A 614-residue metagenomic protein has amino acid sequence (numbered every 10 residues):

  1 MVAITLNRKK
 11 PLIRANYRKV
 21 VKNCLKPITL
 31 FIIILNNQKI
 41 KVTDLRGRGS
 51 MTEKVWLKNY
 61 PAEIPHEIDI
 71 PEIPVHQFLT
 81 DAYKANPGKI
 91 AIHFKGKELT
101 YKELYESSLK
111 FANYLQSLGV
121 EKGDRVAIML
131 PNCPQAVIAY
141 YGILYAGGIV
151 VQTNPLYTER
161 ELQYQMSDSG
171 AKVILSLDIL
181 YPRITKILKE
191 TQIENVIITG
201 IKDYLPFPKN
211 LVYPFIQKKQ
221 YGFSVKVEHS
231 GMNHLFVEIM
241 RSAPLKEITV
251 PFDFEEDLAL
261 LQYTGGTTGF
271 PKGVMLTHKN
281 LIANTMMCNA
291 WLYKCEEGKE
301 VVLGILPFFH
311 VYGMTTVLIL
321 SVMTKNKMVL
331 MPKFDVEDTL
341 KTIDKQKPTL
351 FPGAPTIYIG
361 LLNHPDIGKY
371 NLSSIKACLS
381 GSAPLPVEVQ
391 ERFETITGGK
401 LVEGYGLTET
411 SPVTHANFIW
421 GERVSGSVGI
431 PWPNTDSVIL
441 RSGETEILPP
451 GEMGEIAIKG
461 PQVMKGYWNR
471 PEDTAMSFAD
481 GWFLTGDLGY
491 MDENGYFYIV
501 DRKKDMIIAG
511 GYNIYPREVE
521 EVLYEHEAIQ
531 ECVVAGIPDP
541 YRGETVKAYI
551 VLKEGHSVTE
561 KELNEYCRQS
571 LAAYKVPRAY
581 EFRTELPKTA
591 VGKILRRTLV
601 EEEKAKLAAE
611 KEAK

Functional and structural regions predicted by a protein language model:
L45-R46, S50-M51, S117-L118, Y145-E238 (+1 more regions): Structural core segment of the AMP-binding/adenylate-forming
D69-P71, T80, G88-C133, V137-Y141 (+1 more regions): Conserved AMP-binding/adenylate-forming core of the ANL superfamily
L115-V120, A243-D257, L261-L303, T324-N326 (+1 more regions): Conserved adenylate-forming
I174, F351, G460, K465-G466 (+5 more regions): AMP-binding/adenylate-forming catalytic core of the ANL superfamily
I282-V301, F309-L350, H364: Conserved AMP-binding/adenylation subdomain of ANL enzymes
P348-G353, L362-R423, D436, T445: Gly/Ser/Thr-rich phosphate-binding loop
Y405, V424, V438-A457, E493-N494 (+2 more regions): Conserved beta-loop-beta connector loops within the AMP-binding
I430-N434, E444-S477, Y512-I514: Conserved ATP/PPi-binding loop(s) of AMP-dependent carboxylate-activating enzymes
